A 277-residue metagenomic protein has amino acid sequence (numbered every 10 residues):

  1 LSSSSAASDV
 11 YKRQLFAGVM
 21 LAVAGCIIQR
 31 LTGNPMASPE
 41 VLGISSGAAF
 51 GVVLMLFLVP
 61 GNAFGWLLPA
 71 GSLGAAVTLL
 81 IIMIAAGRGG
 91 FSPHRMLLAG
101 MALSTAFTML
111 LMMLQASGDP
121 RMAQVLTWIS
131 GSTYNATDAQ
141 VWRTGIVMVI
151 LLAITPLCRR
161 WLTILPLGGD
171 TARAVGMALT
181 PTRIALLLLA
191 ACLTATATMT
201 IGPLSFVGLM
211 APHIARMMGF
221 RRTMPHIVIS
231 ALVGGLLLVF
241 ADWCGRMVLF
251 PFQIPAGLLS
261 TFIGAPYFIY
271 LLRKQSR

Functional and structural regions predicted by a protein language model:
S5-R277: Alpha-helical transmembrane segments in inner-membrane proteins
